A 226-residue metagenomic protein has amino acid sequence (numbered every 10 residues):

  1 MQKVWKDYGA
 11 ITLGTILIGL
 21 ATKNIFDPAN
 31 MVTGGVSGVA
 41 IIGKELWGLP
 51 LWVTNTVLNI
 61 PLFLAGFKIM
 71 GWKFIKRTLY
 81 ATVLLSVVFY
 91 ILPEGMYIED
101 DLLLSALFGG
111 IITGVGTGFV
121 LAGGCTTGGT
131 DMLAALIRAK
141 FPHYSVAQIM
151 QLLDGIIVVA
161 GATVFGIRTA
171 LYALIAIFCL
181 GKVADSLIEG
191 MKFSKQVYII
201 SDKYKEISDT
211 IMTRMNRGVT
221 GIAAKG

Functional and structural regions predicted by a protein language model:
M1-E206, R214: Core subunits and conserved enzymes of cellular information-processing and envelope-translocation systems across
E206-G226: Terminal membrane-proximal soluble interaction domains of membrane-associated proteins
